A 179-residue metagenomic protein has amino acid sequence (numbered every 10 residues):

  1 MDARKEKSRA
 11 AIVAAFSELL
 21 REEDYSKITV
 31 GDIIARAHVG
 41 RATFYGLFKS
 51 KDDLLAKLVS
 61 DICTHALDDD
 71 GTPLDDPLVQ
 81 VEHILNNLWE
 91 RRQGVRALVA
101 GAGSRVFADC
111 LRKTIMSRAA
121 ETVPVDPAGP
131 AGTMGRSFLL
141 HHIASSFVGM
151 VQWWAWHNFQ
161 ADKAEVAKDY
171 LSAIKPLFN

Functional and structural regions predicted by a protein language model:
D2-K5, I33-L55, N87-E90, G94-L98 (+2 more regions): Basic/polar phosphate-binding segments, predominantly the helix-turn-helix DNA-binding elements of transcriptional
R4, S8, G103, F107 (+3 more regions): Conserved acidic
E6-S17, R21, S26-H38, Y45-G71 (+2 more regions): An amphipathic alpha-helix adjacent to DNA-recognition modules
F16, L58, I62, A66 (+4 more regions): Hydrophobic recognition helices of helix-based DNA-binding modules
D69-D70, V95-L98, V123-D126, W154 (+1 more regions): Secondary-structure edge/capping motif, primarily at the C-terminal ends of alpha-helices and the immediately following
D75-Q93, H141, G149, A164 (+1 more regions): Amphipathic alpha-helical segments that line or abut small-molecule/effector binding pockets and mediate allosteric
H83, S104-V148, N179: Amphipathic alpha-helical packing segments from all-alpha helical-bundle domains
R136, S145, W153-N179: C-terminal peripheral helix-coil segments that are non-catalytic and often amphipathic
